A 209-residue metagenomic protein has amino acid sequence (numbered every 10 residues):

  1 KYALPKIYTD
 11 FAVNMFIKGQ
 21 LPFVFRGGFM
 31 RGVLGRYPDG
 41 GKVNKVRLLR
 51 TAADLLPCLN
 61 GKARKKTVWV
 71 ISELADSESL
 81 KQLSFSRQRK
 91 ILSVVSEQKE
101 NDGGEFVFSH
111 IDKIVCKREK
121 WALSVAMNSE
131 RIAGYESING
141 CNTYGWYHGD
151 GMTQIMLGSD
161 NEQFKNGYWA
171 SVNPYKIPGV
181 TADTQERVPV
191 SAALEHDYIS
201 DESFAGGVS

Functional and structural regions predicted by a protein language model:
Y2-S209: Extended polysaccharide-engagement surfaces of secreted carbohydrate-active enzymes
